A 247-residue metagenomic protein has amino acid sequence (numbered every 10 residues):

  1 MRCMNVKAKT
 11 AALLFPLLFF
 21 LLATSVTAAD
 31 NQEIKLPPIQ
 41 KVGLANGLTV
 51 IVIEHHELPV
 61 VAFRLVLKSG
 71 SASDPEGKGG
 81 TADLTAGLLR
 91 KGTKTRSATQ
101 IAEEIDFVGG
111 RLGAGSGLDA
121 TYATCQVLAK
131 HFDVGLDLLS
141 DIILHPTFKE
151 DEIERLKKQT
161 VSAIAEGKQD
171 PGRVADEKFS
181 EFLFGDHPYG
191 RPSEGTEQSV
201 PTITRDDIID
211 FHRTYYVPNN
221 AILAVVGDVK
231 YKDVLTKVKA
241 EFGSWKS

Functional and structural regions predicted by a protein language model:
R2-F15: Bacterial N-terminal signal peptides that target proteins for export
A12-T24: Bacterial N-terminal signal peptides
V26-A29: Boundary at the C-terminal end of the N-terminal hydrophobic targeting segment
Q32, G185, Y189, S193 (+1 more regions): An aromatic/glycine/proline-enriched structural segment found at the starts of mature extracellular/organellar domains
Q40-A45: Short acidic-hydrophobic surface loop/beta-edge motif
I51-E54, L58-R90, R96-I143, V161 (+2 more regions): M16 family metallopeptidases and their MPP-like homologs
A102-D106, T147-A165, K230: Acidic/histidine-enriched alpha-helical segments
